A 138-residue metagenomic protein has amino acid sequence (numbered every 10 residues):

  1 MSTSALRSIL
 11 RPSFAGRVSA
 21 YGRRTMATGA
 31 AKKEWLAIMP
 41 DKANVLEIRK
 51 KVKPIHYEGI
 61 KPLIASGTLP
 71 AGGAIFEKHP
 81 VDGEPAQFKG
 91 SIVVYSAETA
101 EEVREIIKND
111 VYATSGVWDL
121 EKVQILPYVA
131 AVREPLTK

Functional and structural regions predicted by a protein language model:
S2, A15-K138: Conserved, structured core segments of small domains
S2-L10: Fungal secretory targeting signals
